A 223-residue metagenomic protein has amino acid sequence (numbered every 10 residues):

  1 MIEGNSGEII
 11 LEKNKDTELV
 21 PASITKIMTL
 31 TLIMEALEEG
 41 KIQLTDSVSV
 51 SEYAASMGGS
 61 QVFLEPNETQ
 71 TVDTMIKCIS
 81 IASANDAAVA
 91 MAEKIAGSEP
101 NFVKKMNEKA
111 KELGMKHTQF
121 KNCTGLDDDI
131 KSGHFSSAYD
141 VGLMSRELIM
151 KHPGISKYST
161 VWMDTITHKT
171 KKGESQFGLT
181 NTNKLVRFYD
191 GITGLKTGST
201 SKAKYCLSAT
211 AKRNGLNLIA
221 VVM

Functional and structural regions predicted by a protein language model:
M1-G142, I149-M150: Active-site-adjacent loops and short helices of periplasmic peptidoglycan-processing enzymes
S98-M223: Penicillin-recognizing serine hydrolase domain
